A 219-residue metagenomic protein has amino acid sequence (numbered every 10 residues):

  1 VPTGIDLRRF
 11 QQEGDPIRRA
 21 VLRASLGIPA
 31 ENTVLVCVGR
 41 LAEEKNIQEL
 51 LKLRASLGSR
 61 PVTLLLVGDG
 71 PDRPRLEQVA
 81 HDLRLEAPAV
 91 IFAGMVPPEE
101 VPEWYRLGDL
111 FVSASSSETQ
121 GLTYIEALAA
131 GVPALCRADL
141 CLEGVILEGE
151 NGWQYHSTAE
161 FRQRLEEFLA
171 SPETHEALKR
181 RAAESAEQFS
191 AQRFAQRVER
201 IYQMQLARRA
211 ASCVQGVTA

Functional and structural regions predicted by a protein language model:
Q11-I28: A short helix/loop element that forms part of the nucleotide-sugar donor recognition site in Leloir-type
P29-K45, L51-R54, L65: Conserved donor-binding/catalytic core segment of Leloir-type glycosyltransferases
E77-E99: Nucleotide-activated donor-binding/catalytic signature segment of Leloir-type glycosyltransferases, i.e., the conserved
M95-V96, E103-G108: Short alpha-helical donor nucleotide-sugar binding micro-motif in glycosyltransferases
S116: Aromatic "clamp/platform" in nucleotide-sugar-dependent glycosyltransferases that forms part of the donor/acceptor
P133-C136: Short hydrophobic beta-strand element within catalytic cores of glycosyltransferases and related nucleotide-activated
E148-A159, E167-E173: Conserved acidic donor-binding segment of nucleotide-sugar-dependent glycosyltransferases
T174-Q188, R200: A short, well-ordered alpha-helix in the C-terminal region of glycosyltransferases
